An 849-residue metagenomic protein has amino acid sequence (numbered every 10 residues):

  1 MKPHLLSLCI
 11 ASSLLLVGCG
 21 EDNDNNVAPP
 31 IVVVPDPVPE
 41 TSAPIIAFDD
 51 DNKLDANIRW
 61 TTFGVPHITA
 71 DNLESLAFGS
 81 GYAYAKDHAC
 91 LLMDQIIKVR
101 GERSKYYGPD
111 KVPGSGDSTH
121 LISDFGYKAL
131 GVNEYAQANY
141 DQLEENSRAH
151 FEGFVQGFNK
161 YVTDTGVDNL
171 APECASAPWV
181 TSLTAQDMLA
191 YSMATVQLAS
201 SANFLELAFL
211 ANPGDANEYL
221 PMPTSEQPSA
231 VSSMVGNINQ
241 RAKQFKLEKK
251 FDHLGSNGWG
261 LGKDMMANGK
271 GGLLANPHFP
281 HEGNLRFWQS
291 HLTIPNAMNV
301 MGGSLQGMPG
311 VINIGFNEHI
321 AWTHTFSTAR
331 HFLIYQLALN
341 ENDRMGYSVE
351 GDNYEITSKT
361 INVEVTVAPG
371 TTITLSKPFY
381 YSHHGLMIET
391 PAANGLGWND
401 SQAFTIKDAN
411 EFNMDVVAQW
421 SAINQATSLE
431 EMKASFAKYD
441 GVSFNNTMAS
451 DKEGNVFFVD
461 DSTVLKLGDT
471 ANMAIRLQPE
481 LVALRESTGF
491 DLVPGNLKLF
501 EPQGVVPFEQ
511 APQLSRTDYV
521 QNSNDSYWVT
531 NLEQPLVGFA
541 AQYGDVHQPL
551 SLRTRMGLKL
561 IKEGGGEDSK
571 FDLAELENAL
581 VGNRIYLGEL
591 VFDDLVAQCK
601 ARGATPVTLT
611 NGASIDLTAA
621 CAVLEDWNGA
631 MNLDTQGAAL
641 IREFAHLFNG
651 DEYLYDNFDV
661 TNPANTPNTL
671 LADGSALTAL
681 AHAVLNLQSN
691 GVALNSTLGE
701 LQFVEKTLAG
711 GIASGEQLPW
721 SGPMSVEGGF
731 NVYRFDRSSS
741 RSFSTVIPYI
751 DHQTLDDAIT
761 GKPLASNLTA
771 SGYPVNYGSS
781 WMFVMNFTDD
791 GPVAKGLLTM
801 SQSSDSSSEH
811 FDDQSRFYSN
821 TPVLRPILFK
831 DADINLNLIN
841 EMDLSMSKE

Functional and structural regions predicted by a protein language model:
K2-C9: Sec-dependent signal peptide recognition, specifically the positively charged N-region followed immediately by
I10, L16-P44, N52: Bacterial Sec-dependent N-terminal signal peptides
P39-G272, P277-G283, L292-M298, G302-G303 (+2 more regions): Substrate-recognition/specificity elements adjacent to catalytic centers across diverse enzyme folds
A70, S75-G116, H120-I122, T323-T372 (+3 more regions): Gly/Pro-rich active-site capping loops and adjacent beta-alpha segments that organize cofactor/substrate pockets
I294-P295, N299, G303-S304, G315-I320 (+1 more regions): Glycine- and hydrophobic-rich flexible loops that cap the catalytic core of alpha/beta enzyme folds
F332, Q402, Y439-G564, A630-L633 (+3 more regions): Hydrophobic alpha-helical segments
L532-V607, G710-E849: Terminal end segments
I641-G728: Charged, long alpha-helical assembly modules
